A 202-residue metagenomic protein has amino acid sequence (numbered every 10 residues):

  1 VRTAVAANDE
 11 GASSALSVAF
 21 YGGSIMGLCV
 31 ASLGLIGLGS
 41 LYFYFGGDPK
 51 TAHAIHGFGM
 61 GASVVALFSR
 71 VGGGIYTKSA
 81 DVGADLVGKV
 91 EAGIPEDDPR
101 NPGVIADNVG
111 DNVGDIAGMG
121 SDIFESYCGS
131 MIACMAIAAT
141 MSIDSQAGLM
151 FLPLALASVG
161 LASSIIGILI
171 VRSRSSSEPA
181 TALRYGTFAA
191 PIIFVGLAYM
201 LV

Functional and structural regions predicted by a protein language model:
V1-V202: Hydrophobic packing and interface segments
